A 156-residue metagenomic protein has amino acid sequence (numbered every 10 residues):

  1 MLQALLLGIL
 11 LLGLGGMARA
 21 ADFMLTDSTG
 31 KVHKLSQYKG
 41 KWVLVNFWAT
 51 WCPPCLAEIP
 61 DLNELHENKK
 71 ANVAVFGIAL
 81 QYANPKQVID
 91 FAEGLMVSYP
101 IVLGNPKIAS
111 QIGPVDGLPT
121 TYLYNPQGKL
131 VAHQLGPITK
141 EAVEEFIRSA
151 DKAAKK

Functional and structural regions predicted by a protein language model:
Q3-G15: Bacterial N-terminal signal peptides
L12-S36: N-terminal "domain-start" segment that seeds a small globular fold
F23, Y38, F47-W48, F91 (+1 more regions): Conserved hydrophobic/aromatic "anchor" residues that stabilize well-ordered secondary structure elements
L35-P53: Short active-site neighborhood of thiol/selenol oxidoreductases, capturing the structured segment around
W42-V43, V73, P119: Alpha/beta-hydrolase fold active-site loops
N46, G77-A79, Y122-L123: Hydrophobic beta-strand core positions in alpha/beta domains
L56-L95, N105-A109: Structural microenvironment flanking redox-active thiols in thiol-disulfide oxidoreductases
D90-V97, G104-R148: Thiol/disulfide oxidoreductase modules built on the thioredoxin-like
